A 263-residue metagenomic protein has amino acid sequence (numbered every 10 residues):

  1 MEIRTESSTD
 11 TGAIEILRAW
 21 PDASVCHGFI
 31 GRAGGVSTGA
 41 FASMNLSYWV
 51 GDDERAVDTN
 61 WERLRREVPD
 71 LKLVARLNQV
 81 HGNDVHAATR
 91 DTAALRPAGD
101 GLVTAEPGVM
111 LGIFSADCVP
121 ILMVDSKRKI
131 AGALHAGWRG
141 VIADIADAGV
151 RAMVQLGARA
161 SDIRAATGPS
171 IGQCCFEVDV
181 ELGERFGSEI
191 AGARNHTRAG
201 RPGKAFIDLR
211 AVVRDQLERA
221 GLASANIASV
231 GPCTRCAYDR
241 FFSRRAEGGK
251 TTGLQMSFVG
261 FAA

Functional and structural regions predicted by a protein language model:
M1-A263: Active-site microenvironment for binding and transforming phosphate-containing groups
